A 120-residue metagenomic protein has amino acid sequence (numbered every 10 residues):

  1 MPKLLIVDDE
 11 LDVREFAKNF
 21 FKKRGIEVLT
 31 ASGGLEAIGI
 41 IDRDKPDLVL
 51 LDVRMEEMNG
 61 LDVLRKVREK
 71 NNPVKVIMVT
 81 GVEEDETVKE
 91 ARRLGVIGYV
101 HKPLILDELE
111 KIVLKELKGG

Functional and structural regions predicted by a protein language model:
R14, E56: The feature encodes the CheY-like receiver
E15-K23: Charged docking surfaces used in two-component/phosphorelay signaling
G25-S32, I40: Short hydrophobic/Thr-rich beta-strand motif most characteristic of the beta2 strand and flanking loop of CheY-like
G33-E36, N59-D62: Acidic catalytic/metal-coordinating carboxylates
V49, V53-R54: The short loop immediately C-terminal to the conserved phospho-acceptor aspartate in CheY-like receiver
D62, E83-G98, K111: Alpha4 helix (beta4-alpha4-beta5 surface) of REC/receiver domains from two-component response regulators
K102: A Lys-centered signature of the CheY-like receiver
